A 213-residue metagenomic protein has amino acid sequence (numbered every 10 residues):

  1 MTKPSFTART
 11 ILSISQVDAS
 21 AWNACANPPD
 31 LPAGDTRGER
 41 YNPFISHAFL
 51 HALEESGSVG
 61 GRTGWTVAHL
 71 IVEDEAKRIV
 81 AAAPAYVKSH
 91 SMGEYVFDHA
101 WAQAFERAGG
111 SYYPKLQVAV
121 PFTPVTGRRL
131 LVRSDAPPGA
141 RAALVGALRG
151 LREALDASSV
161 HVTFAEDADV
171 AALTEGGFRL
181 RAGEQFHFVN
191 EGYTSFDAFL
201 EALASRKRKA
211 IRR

Functional and structural regions predicted by a protein language model:
M1-R213: N-acyltransferase acceptor-side catalytic subdomain
